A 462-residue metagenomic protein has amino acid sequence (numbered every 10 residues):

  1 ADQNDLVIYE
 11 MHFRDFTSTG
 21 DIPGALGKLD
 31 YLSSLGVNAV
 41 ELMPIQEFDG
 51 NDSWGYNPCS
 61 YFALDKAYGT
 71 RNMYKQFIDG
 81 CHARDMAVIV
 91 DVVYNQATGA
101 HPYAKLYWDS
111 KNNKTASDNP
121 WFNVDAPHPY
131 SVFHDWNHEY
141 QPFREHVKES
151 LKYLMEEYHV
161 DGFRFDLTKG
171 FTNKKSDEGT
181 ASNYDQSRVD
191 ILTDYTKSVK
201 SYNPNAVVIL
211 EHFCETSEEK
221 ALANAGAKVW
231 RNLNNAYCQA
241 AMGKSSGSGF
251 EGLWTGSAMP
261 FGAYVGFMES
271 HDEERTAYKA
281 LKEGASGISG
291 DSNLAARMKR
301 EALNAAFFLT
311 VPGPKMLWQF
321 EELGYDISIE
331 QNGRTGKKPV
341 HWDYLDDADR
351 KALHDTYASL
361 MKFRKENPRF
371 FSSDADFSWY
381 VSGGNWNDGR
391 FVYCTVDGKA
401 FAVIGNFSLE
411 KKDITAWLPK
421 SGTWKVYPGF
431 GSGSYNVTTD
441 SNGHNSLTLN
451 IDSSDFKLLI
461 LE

Functional and structural regions predicted by a protein language model:
A1-E10, S248-V265, D272-R297: Glycine-rich phosphate/pyrophosphate-binding loop and adjacent beta-alpha nucleotide/cofactor-binding cores
A1-Q3, H12-Y184, Y195-N203: Substrate-binding/active-site clefts of carbohydrate-active enzymes
V7-Y9, V40-L42, V88-V90, F163 (+3 more regions): Hydrophobic faces of well-ordered beta-strands that scaffold small-molecule active sites in alpha/beta enzyme cores
G24, G69, M73, P142-V147 (+4 more regions): Soluble or luminal CAZymes and related metallo-dependent hydrolases
L26-G36, K152, L253-S257, N304-V311: Short amphipathic alpha-helices and their capping/turn segments at secondary-structure boundaries
P44-Q46, D52-N57, H82-R84, L167-S270 (+7 more regions): Active-site-proximal helices and loops of the catalytic beta/alpha 8
W108-Q141, V265-F267, R275-A295, P339-H341: Glycan-binding loop/region signatures in secreted carbohydrate-active enzymes
I451-L461: Short Pro-Gly-centered flexible turn/kink motifs
